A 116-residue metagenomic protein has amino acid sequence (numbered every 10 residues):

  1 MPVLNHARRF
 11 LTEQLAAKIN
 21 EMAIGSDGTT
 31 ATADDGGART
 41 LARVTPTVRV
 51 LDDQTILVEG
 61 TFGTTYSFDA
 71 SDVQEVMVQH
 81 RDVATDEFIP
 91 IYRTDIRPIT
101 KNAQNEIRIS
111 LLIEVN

Functional and structural regions predicted by a protein language model:
M1-Q74, R81-N116: Small cysteine-rich, disulfide-bonded extracellular modules of the LU/uPAR three-finger superfamily and closely related
